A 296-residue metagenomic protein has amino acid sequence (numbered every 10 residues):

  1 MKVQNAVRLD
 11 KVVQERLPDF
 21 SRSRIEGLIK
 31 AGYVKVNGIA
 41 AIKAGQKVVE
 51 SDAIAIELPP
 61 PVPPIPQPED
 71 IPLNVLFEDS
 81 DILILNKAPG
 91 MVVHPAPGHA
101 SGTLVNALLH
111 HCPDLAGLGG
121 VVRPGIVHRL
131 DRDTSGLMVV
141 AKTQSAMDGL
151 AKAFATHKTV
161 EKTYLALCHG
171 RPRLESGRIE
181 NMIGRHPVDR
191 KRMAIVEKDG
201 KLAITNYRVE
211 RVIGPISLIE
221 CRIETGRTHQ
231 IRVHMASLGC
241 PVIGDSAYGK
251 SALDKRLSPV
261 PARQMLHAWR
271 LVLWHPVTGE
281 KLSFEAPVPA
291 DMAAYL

Functional and structural regions predicted by a protein language model:
M1-L296: RNA pseudouridine synthases
